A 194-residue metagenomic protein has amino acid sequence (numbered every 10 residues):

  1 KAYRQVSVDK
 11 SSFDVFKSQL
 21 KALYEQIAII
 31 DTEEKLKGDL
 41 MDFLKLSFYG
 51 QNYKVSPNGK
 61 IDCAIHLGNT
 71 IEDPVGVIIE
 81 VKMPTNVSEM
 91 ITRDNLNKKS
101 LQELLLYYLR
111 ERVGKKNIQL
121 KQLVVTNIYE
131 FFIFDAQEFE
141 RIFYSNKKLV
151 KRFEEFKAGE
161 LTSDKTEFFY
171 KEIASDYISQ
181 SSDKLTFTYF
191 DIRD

Functional and structural regions predicted by a protein language model:
K1-Q122, E130, A136-S145: A short, conserved, highly charged catalytic patch centered on acidic carboxylates
E111-D194: Mixed-charge intrinsically disordered linker/loop segments at interdomain junctions
